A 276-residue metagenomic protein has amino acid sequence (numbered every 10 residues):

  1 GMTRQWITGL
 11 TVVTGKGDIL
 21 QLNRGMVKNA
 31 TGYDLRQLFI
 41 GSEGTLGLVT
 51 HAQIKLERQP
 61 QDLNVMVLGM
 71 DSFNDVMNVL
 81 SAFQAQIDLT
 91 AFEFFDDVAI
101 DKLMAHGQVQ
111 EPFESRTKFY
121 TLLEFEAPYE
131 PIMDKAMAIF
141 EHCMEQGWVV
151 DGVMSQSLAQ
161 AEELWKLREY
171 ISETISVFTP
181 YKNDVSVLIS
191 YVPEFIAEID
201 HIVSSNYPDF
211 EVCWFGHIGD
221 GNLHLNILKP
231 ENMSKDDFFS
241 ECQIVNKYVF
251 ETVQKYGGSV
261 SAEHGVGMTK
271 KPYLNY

Functional and structural regions predicted by a protein language model:
G1-E93: FAD-binding subdomain of flavoenzyme oxidoreductases
L10, A52, L123, N183 (+3 more regions): A structural signal for short, well-ordered beta-strand segments
D18, K271-Y276: Activity-critical C-terminal alpha-helical subdomain
M26, V266-G267: Acidic, glycine-rich active-site loops and adjacent beta-strand->loop/helix elements that engage anionic groups
G41-G44, V185, S261-A262: Short conserved micro-motifs on helix faces and helix-strand junctions that flank and scaffold key functional residues
E57-R58, N64-Y248, T252, Y256: C-terminal substrate-recognition/cap domain of FAD-linked oxidoreductases
Q254-V266: Alpha-helix capping/hinge segments and adjacent helical runs
